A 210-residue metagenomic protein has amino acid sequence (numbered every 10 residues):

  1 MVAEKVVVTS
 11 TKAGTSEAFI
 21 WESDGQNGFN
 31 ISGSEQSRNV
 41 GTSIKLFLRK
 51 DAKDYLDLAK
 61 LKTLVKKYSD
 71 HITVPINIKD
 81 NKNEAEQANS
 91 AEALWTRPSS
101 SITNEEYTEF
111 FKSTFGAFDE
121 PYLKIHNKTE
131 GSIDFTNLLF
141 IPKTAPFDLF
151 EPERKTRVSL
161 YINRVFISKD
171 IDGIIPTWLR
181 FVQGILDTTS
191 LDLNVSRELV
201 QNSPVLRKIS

Functional and structural regions predicted by a protein language model:
M1-Q87, I162: GHKL-type ATPase core
V2, V40, D57-L61, T103 (+5 more regions): Helical mechanochemical/support elements of P-loop NTPase systems and associated helical scaffolds
T11, G33-S37, N127-G131, F150-E151: Replace "in large, NTP-powered and nucleic-acid-processing enzymes" with "in large, NTP-powered factors and other
S23-D24, N81-E84, N127-S132, E198-S203: A glycine-rich phosphate-binding loop feature that marks nucleotide/adenosyl-phosphate handling sites
G28-F29, K60-K62, D119-H126, S168: Short alpha-helical segments and helix-capping/turn motifs at coil-helix boundaries
L64, N77-E92, R97-P98, T103-N104 (+1 more regions): Membrane-protein biogenesis/insertion across secretory and organellar systems
T73, E86-P98, D134-S210: GHKL/Bergerat-fold ATPase module
N104-P146: Extended, Lys/Arg-enriched charged tracts that mediate electrostatic binding to polyanionic substrates
